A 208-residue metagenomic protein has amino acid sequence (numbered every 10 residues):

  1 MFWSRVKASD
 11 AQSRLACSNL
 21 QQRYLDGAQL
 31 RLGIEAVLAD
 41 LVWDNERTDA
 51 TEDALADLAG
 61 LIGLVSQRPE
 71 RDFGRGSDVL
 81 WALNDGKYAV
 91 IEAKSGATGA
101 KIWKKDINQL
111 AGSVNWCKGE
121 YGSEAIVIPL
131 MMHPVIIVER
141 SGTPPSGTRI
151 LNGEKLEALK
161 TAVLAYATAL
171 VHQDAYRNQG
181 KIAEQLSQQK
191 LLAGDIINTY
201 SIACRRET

Functional and structural regions predicted by a protein language model:
M1-E46, T208: Interdomain/boundary linker segments immediately adjacent to catalytic/signaling cores
W3-S4, T148, I202: Hydrophobic transmembrane signal anchors and adjacent membrane-proximal interface regions, especially in viral
L32-A193: Catalytic core segments in nucleotide and nucleic-acid processing enzymes
S187-T208: Charge-rich, low-complexity intrinsically disordered segments
